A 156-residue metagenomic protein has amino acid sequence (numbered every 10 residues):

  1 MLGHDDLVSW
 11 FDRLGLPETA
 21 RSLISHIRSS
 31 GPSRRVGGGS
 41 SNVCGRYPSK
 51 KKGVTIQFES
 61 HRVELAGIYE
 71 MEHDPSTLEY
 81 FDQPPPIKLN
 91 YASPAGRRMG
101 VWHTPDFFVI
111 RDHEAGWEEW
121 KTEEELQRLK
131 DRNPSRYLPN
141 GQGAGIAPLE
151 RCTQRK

Functional and structural regions predicted by a protein language model:
M1-K156: Electrostatic, structured charged patches in enzyme active sites and in nucleic-acid/phosphate-binding
